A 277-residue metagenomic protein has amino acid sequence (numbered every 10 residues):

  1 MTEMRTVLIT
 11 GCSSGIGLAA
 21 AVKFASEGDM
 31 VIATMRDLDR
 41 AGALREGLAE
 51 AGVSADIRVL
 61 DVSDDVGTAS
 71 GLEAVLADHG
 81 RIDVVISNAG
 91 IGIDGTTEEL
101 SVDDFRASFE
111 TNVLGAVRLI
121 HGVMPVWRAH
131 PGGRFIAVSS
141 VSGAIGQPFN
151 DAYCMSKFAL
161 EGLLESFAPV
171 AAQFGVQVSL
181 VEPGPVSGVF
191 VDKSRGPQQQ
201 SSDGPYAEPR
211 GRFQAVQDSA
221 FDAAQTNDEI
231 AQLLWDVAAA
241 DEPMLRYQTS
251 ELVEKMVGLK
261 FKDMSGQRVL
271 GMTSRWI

Functional and structural regions predicted by a protein language model:
S13-G15: Conserved glycine-rich cofactor-binding loop
E27-A43: Conserved glycine-rich Rossmann-like NAD(P)H-binding loop of the short-chain dehydrogenase/reductase
V59-S70, V102: The beta1-alpha1 cofactor-binding region of Rossmann-like NAD(H)/NADP(H)-dependent oxidoreductases
T96-T97, D104-R106: Substrate-binding pocket helix/loop in short-chain dehydrogenase/reductase
I120, S156: Active-site helix of classical SDR
S140: Residue(s) in the substrate-gating loop at a strand-loop-helix junction that position the organic substrate next
V170-P243: SDR active-site lid
